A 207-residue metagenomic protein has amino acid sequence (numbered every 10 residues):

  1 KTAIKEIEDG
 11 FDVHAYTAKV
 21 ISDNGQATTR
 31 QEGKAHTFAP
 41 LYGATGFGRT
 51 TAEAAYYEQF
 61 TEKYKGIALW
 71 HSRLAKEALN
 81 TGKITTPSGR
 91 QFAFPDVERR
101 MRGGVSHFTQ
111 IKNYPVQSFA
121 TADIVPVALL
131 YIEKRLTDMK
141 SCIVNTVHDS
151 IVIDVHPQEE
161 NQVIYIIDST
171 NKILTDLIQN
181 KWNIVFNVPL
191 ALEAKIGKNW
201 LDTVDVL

Functional and structural regions predicted by a protein language model:
K1-L207: Conserved catalytic core of nucleotide polymerization and phosphodiester-bond processing enzymes
